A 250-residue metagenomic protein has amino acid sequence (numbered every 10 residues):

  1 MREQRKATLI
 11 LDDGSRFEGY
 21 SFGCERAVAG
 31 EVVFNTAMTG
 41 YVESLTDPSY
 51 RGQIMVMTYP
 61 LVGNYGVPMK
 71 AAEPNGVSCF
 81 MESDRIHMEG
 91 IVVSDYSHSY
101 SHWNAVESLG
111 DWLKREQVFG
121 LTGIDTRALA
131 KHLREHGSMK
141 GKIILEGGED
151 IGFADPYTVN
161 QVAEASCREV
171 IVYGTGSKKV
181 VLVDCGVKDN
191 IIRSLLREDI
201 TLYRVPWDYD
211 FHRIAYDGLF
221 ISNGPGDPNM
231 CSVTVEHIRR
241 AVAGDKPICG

Functional and structural regions predicted by a protein language model:
M1-Y209, P228, E236: RNA-binding accessory domains that recognize and position tRNA/RNA substrates
V28-A29, Y216-G218: N-terminal beta-loop-helix "entrance" segment that forms/cooperates in small-molecule cofactor or anionic ligand
S138-K140, L219-S222: Short, hinge-like loop/turn segments at secondary-structure boundaries
Y209-A215: Short amphipathic alpha-helix with an adjacent loop that forms part of the alpha/beta core around
Y216, N223-G250: Cysteine-nucleophile active-site neighborhood
